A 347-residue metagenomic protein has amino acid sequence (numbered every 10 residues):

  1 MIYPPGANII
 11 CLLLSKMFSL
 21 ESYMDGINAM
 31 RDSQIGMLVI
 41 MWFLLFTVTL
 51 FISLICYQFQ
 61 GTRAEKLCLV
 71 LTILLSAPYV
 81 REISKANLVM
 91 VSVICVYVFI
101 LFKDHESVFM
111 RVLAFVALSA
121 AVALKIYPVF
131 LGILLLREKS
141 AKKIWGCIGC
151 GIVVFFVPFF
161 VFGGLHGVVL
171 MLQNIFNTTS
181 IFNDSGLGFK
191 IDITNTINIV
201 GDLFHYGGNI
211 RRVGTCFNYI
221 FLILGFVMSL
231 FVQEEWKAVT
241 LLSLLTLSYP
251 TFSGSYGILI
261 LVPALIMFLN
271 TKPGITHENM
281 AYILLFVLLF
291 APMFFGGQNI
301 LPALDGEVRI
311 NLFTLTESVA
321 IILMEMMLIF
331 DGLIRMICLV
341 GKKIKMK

Functional and structural regions predicted by a protein language model:
M1-L113, E138-S255, V262, C338: Primarily membrane-embedded glycan-assembly and transfer machineries that use lipid-linked glycans
I2-P4, M267-K347: Aromatic-enriched
V93-L101, V122-P128, T196-H205, L265-I275 (+1 more regions): Juxtamembrane/interfacial segments around transmembrane helices
I94-H105, L134-K139, K143, V262-H277 (+1 more regions): Transmembrane alpha-helices and membrane-interface helical segments of multi-pass integral membrane enzymes
F115-L118, H166-L172, L259-I266, E278-I283 (+1 more regions): A cytosolic-side transmembrane-helix exit/cap motif
V116-L135, Y249-I260: Transmembrane helices and adjacent periplasmic/lumenal helix-loop junctions of polyprenol-phosphate-dependent
